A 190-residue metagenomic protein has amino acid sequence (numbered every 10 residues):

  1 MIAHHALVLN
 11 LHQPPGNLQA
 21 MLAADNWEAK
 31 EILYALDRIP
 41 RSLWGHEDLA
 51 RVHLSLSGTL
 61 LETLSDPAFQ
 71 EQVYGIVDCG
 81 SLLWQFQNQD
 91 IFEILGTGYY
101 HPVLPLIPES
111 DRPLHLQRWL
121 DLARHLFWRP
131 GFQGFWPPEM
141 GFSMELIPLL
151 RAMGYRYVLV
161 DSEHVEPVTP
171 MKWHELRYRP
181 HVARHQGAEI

Functional and structural regions predicted by a protein language model:
M1-I190: Carbohydrate-active enzymes and regulators
